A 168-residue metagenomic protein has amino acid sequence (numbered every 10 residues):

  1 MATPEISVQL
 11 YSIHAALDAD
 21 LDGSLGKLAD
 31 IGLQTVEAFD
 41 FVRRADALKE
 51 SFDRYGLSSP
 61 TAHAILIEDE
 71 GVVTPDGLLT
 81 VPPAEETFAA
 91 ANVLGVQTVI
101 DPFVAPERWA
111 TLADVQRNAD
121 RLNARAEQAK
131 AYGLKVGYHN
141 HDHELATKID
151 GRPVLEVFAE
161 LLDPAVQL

Functional and structural regions predicted by a protein language model:
M1-A19, A62: Boundary/entry segment of secreted carbohydrate-active catalytic domains
T3-I6, K27-L33: A short, Lys/Arg-enriched amphipathic alpha-helix followed by its capping loop at the start of a domain
V8, A29, A129-L168: Acidic/histidine-rich catalytic cores of soluble enzymes
Q9-A16, A89-N92, R121, K148-G151: Short acidic/polar alpha-helix capping motifs at helix-coil junctions
I13, A105-W109, D142-H143: A short, flexible beta-alpha/helix-coil linker loop
L17-D22, D46-D53, T80, E144-P164: Distinct, well-ordered alpha-helical segments
A19, L33-K135: Structural motif corresponding to the early beta-alpha repeats
